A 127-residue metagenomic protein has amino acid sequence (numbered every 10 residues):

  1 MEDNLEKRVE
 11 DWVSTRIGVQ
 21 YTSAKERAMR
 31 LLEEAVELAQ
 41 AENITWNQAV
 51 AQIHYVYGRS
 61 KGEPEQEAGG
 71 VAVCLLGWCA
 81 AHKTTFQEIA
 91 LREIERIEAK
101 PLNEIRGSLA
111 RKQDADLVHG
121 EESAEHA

Functional and structural regions predicted by a protein language model:
M1-A68, A72-A127: Flexible "arm" and connector segments at domain edges
